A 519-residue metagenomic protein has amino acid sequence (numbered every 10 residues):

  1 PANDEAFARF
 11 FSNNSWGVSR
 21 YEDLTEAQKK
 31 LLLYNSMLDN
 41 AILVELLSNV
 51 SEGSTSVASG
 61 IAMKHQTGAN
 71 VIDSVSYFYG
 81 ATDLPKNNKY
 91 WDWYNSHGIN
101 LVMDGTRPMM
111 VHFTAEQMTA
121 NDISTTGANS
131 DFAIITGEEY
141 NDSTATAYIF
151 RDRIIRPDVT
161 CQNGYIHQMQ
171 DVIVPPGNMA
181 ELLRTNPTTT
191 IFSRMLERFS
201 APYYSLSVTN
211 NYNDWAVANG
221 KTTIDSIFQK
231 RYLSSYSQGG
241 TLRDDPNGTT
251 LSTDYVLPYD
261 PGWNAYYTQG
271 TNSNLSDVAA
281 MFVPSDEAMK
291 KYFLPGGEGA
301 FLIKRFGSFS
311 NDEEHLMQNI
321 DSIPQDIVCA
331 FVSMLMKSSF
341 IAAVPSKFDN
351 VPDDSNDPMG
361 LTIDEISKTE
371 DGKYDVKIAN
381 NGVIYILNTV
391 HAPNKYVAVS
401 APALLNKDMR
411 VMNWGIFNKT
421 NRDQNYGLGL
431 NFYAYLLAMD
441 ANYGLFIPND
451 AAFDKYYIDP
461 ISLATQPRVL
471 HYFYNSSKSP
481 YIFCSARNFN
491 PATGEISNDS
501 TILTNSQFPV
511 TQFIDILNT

Functional and structural regions predicted by a protein language model:
P1-T519: Mature, structured domains of secreted/extracytosolic soluble proteins
